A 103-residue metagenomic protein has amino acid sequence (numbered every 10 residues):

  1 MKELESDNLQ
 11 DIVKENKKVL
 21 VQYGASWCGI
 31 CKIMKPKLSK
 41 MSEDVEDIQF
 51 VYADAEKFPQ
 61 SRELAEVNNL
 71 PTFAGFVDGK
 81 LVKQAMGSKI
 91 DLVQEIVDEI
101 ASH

Functional and structural regions predicted by a protein language model:
M1-D11: N-terminal "domain-start" segment that seeds a small globular fold
E3-L4, Y23, K35-Q60: Thiol-based oxidoreductase modules, predominantly thioredoxin-like and allied folds used for disulfide exchange
N8-L9, K57-S61, L92: Short acidic active-site motifs
D11-I12, S61-L64, I96: CheY-like receiver
K14-S26: Short active-site neighborhood of thiol/selenol oxidoreductases, capturing the structured segment around
C28-C31: Short cysteine clusters
A65-G75: Structural micro-motif
G75-H103: Non-catalytic, surface beta->alpha helical segment in thiol-disulfide oxidoreductase systems
